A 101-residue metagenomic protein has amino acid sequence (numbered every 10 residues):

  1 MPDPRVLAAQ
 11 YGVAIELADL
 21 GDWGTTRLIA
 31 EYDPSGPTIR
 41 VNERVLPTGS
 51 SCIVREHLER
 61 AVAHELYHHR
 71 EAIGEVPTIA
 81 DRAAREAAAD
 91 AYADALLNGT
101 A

Functional and structural regions predicted by a protein language model:
M1-A14: Zn2+-dependent metallopeptidase catalytic core
L7-A9, D33-T38, A89: Short N-terminal helix-initiation segments at or just after the protein's N-terminus
D19-E56, H69: Active-site scaffold of zinc-dependent metalloenzymes
R55-E59, R85: Alpha-helical scaffolds flanking conserved acidic
R60-I73: Active-site recognition of the HExxH zinc-binding catalytic motif
A72-A80: Substrate-binding clefts and substrate-entry loops adjacent to catalytic sites of polymer-processing enzymes acting on
A80-A101: Post-HExxH zinc-binding segment in Zn-dependent metallohydrolases
